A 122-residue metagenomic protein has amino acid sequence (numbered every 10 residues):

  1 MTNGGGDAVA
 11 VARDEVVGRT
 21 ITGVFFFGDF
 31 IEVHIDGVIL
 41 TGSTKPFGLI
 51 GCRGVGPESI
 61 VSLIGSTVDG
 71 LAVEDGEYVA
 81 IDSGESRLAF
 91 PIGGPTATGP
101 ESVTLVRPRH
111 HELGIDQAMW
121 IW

Functional and structural regions predicted by a protein language model:
M1-W122: Surface-exposed, interaction-prone regions used to assemble/regulate multi-protein complexes
